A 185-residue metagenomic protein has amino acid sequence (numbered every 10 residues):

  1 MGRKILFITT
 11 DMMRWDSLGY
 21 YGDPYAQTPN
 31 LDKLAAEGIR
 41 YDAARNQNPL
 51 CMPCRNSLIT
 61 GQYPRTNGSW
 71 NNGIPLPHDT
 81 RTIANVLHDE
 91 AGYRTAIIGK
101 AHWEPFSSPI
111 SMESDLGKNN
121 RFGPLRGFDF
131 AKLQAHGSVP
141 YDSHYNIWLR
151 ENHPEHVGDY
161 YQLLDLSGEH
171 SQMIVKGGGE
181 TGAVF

Functional and structural regions predicted by a protein language model:
M1-F185: Formylglycine-dependent sulfatase
